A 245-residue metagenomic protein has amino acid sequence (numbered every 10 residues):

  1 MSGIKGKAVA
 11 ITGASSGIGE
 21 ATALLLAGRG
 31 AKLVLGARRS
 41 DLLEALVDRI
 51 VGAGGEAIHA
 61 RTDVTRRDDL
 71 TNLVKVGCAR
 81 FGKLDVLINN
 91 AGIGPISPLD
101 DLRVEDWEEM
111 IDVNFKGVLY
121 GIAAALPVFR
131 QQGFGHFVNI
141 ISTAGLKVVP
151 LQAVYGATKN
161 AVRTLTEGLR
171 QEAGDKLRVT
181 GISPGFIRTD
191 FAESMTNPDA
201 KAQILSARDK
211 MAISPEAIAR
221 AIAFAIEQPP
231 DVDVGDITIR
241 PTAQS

Functional and structural regions predicted by a protein language model:
A8, S15-S16: Conserved glycine-rich cofactor-binding loop
R29-L46: Conserved glycine-rich Rossmann-like NAD(P)H-binding loop of the short-chain dehydrogenase/reductase
S40, R61-N72, V104: The beta1-alpha1 cofactor-binding region of Rossmann-like NAD(H)/NADP(H)-dependent oxidoreductases
P98-L99, D106-I111: Substrate-binding pocket helix/loop in short-chain dehydrogenase/reductase
I122, T158: Active-site helix of classical SDR
S142: Residue(s) in the substrate-gating loop at a strand-loop-helix junction that position the organic substrate next
G181-G185, K201-S245: C-terminal helical subdomain
